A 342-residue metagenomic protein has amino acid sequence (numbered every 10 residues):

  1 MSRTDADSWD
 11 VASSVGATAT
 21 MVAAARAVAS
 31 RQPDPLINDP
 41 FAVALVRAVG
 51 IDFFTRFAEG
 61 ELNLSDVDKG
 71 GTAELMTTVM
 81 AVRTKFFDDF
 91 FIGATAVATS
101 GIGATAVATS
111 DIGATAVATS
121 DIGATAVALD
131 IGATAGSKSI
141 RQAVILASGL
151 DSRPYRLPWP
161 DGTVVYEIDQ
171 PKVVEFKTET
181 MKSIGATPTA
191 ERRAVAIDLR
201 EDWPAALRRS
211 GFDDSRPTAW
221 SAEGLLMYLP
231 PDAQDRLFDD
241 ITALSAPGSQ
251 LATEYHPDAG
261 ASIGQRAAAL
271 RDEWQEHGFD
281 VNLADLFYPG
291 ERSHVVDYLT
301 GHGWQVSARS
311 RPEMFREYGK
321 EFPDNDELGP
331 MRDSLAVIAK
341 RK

Functional and structural regions predicted by a protein language model:
M1-A98, T125-V144, S148-V195: Rossmann-like AdoMet
S2-D5, A17, V79, I263-K342: Rossmann-like AdoMet/SAM-dependent catalytic core
A96-I102, V107-I112, A116-S120: Thr-biased low-complexity repeat/linker tracts and other Thr-enriched repetitive architectures
K138-Q142, D214-P217, P247: Short coil/turn segments at beta-strand junctions that form active-site/ligand-binding loops
K182-D214: S-adenosyl-L-methionine
D202, Y228-I241: A short, conserved alpha-helix within the catalytic core of class I
F212-A233: A short SAM/SAH-binding and catalytic strip from SAM-dependent methyltransferases
A219, F238, S245-A259: Conserved beta-strand signature within the Rossmann-like core of class I S-adenosyl-L-methionine
